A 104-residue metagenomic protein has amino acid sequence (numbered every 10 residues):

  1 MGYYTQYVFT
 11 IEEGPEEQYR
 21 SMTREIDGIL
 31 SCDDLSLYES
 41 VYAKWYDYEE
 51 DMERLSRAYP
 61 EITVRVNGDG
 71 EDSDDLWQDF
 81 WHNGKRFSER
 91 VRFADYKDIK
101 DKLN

Functional and structural regions predicted by a protein language model:
M1-D27: Short, extreme N-terminal segment that most often corresponds to the first beta-strand
T23-N104: Charged interaction segments
